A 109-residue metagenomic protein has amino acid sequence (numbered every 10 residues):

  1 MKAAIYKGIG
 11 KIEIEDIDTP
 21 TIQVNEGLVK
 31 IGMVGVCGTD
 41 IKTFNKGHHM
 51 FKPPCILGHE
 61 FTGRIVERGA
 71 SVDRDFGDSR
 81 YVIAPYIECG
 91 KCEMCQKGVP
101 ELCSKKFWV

Functional and structural regions predicted by a protein language model:
M1-K2: Extreme N-terminal starter segment of soluble prokaryotic enzymes
G8, K46-G47: Short helix-capping/hinge motifs at transmembrane helix termini and TM-loop junctions
G8-G10, Q23: Residue-level recognition of beta-strand termini and adjacent short loop/turns
K11-I14, G38-T39: Short N-terminal binding/cap micro-motifs at the start of the first secondary-structure element
P20-V34, G47-Q96, E101: Glycine-rich beta-strand-centered segment in the early N-terminal region that forms part of a ligand/cofactor-binding
I41, N45, Q96-V109: Iron-sulfur (Fe-S) cluster-binding segments and ferredoxin-like electron-carrier domains, especially [2Fe-2S]
